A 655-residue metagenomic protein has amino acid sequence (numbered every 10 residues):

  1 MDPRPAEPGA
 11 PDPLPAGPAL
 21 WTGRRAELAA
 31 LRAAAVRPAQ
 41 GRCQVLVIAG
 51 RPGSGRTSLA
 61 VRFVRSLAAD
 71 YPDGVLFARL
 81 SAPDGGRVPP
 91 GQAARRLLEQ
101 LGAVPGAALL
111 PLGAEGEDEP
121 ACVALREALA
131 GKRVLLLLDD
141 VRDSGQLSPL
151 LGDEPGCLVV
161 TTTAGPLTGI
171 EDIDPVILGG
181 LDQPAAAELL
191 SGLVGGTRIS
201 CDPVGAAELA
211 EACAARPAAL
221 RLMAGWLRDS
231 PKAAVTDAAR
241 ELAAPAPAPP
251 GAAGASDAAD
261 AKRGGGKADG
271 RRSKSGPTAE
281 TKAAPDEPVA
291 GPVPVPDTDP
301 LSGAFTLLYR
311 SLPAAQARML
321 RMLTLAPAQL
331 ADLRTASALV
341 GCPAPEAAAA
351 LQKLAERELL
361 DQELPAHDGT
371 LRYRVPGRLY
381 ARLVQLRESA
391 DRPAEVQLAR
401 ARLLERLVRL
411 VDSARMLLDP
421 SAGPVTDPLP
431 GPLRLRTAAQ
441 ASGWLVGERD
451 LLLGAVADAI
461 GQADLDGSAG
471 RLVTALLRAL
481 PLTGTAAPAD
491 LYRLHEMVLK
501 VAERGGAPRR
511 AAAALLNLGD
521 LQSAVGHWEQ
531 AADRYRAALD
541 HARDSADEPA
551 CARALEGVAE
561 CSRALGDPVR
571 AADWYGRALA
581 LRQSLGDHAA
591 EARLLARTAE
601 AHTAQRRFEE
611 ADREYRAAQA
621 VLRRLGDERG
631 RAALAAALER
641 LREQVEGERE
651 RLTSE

Functional and structural regions predicted by a protein language model:
M1-D139, P155-T163, D174-G179, A186 (+3 more regions): Walker A/P-loop phosphate-binding element recognition
V61, T161, P203-A206, Y309-R406 (+1 more regions): C-terminal boundary/linker of central alpha/beta nucleotide-binding cores
L150, G179-L222, T236-D237: Amphipathic alpha-helical segments of the small helical/lid subdomains adjacent to P-loop NTPase cores
G169, W226-A317, V425-T426: Loop-to-helix "switch" segment enriched in basic and acidic residues adjacent to catalytic/ligand pockets
D229-A244, A255, V384-D427, L445 (+1 more regions): A eukaryote-biased feature capturing mid-to-C-terminal, repeat/solenoid-rich segments of large proteins, strongly
M319-A326, L410, P424, P428-V501: Short, well-ordered secondary-structure microsegments that present a prominent hydrophobic/aromatic side chain
R374, R471, R510-L515, R553 (+5 more regions): Residue register of alpha-helical TPR repeats
